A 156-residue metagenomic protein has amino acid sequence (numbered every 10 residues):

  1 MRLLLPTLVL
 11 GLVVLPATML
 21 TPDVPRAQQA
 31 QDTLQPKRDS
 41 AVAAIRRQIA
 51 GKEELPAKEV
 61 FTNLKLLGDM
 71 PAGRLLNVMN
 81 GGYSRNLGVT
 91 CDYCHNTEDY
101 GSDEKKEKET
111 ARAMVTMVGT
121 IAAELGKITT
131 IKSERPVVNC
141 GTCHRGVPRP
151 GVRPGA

Functional and structural regions predicted by a protein language model:
M1-L5: Positively charged n-region of N-terminal signal peptides that target proteins for export
T7-T18: Bacterial N-terminal signal peptides
D23-A156: Sequence context surrounding c-type heme c attachment/ligation sites in exported
